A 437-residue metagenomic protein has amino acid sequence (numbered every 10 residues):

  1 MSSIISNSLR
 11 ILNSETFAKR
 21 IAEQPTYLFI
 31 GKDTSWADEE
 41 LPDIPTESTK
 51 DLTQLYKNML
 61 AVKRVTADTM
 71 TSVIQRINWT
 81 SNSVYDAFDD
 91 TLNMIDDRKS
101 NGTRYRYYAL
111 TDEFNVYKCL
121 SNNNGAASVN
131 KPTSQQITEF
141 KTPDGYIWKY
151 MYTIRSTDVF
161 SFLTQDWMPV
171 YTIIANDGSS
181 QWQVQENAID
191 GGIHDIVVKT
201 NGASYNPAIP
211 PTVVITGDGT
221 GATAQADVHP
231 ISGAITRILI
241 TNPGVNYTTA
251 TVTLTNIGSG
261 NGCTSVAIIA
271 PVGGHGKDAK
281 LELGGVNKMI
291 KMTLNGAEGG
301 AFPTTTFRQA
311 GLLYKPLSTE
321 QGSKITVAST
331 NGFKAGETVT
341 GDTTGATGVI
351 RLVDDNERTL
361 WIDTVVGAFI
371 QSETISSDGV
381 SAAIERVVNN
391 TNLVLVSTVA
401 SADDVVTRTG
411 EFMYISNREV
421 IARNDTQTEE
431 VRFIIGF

Functional and structural regions predicted by a protein language model:
M1-A188, V266-P271, Y314-E320, T340-G341 (+5 more regions): Tryptophan-rich substrate-binding surfaces of secreted polymer-degrading and adhesive proteins
D144-F437: Conserved, function-critical positions that sit in or immediately flank catalytic and ligand-binding motifs
